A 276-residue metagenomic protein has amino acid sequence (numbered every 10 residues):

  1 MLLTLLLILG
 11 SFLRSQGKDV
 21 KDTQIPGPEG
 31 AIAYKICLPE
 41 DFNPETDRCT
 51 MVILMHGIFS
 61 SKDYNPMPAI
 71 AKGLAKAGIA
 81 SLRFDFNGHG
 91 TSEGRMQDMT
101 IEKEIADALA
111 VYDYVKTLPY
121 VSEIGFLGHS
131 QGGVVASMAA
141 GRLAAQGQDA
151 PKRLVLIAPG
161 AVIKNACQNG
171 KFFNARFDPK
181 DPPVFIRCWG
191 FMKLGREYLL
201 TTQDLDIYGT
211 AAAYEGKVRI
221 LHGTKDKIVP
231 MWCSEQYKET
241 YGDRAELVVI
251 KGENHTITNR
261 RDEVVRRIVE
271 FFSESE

Functional and structural regions predicted by a protein language model:
S15-T46: N-terminal cap/lid segment of alpha/beta-hydrolase-fold proteins
I32, V134, A139-G141, A145-Q236 (+2 more regions): The alpha/beta-hydrolase serine catalytic core
D47-G57: Short beta-strand element of the alpha/beta-hydrolase
I58, D85-R95, G160, E253: Short beta-to-alpha linker loops that shape the active-site pocket of alpha/beta-hydrolase fold enzymes
F59-A71, F86, W232: The serine-hydrolase catalytic nucleophile loop
K62-D63, H89-P119: Catalytic nucleophile-loop/oxyanion-hole region of alpha/beta-hydrolase and closely related hydrolase-like folds
A71-E93: Conserved alpha/beta-hydrolase
P119-S130: Alpha/beta-hydrolase fold nucleophile elbow
